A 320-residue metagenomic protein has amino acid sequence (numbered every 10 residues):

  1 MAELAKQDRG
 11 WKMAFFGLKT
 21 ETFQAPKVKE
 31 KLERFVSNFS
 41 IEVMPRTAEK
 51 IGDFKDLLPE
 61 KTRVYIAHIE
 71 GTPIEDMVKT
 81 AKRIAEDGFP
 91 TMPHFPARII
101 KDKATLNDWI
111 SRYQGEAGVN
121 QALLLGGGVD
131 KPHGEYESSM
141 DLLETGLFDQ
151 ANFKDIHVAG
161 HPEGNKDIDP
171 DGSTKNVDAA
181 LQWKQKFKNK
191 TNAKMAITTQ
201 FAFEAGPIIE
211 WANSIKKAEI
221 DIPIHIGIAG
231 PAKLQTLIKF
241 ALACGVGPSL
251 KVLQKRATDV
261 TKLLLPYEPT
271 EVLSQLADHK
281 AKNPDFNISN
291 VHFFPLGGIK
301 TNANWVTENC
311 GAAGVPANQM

Functional and structural regions predicted by a protein language model:
F15-L181, K186, G298: Active-site beta->alpha loop and helix N-cap motifs at the rims of alpha/beta catalytic domains
E42-P45, L125, S138-G164, T174 (+4 more regions): Active-site pocket-lining/capping segments in soluble small-molecule metabolic enzymes
V43, I69, R98, S173 (+4 more regions): Glycine- and other small-residue-rich loops at beta-strand/loop junctions that grip anionic moieties
R83-E86, I110-G115, A212-D221, T307-G314: Short, surface-exposed basic-aromatic patches at helix termini and helix-loop junctions that form
P93, K184, A193, I226 (+1 more regions): Conserved, mostly hydrophobic/aromatic
K101-A104, V129-S138, T199-S214, L234 (+1 more regions): Active-site glycine- and acidic-residue-rich loops that bind and position anionic ligands or nucleotide-like cofactors
G134-E135, I168-P170, I209-E210, Q235-C244 (+1 more regions): Short, well-ordered secondary-structure micro-motifs
D171-K190, K194-K216: Hydrophobic, aromatic-enriched interface-forming segments
